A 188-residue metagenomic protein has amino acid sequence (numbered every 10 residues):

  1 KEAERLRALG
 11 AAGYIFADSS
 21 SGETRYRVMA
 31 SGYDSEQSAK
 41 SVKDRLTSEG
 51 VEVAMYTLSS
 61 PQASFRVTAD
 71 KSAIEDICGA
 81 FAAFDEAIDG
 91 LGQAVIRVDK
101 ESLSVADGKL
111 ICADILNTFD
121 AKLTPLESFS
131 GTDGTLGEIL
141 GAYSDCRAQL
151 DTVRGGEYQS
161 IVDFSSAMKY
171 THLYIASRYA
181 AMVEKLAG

Functional and structural regions predicted by a protein language model:
K1-A69: Solvent-exposed beta-strand motifs enriched in subsets of small alpha/beta binding domains, especially certain
E4, M29, D44, I74-D85 (+2 more regions): A broad "ordered helical/assembly scaffold" signature
K40-A54, D85-Q93, Q159-S166, L186-G188: Short, surface-exposed, charge-dense and proline/glycine-enriched linear segments
D70, D99, S160-I161: Amphipathic, charged alpha-helical scaffolds that flank and support histidine-based chemistry in signaling
D70-A73, I77, V105, M168 (+1 more regions): Intrinsic-disorder-associated interaction segments
A73, A80-Q149: Alpha-helical segments in soluble extracytoplasmic regions
D120-G188: Extracytoplasmic/luminal low-complexity segments enriched in Pro/Gly and acidic/polar residues that act as flexible
